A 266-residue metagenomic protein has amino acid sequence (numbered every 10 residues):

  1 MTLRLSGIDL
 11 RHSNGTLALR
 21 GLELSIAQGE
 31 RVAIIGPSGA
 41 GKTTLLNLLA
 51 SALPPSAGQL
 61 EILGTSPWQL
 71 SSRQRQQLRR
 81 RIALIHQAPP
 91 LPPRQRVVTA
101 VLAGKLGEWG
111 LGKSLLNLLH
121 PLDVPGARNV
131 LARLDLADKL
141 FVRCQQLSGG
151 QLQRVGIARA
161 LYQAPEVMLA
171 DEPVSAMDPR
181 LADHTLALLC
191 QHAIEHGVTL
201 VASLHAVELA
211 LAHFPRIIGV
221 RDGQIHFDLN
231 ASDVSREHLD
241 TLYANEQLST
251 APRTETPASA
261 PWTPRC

Functional and structural regions predicted by a protein language model:
I35-P37: The feature captures the beta-strand-to-loop junction immediately N-terminal to the Walker
A50: Helix-to-loop junction immediately C-terminal to a conserved catalytic motif
G58-S66, L78: Conserved ABC transporter NBD signature motif
K113-D138: Conserved ABC ATPase "signature" region
R143-L147, Q151: Conserved ABC ATPase signature
M168-D171: Catalytic Walker B motif of ABC-type/P-loop ATPase nucleotide-binding domains
L204-H205: H-loop/switch region of ABC-family ATPase nucleotide-binding domains
